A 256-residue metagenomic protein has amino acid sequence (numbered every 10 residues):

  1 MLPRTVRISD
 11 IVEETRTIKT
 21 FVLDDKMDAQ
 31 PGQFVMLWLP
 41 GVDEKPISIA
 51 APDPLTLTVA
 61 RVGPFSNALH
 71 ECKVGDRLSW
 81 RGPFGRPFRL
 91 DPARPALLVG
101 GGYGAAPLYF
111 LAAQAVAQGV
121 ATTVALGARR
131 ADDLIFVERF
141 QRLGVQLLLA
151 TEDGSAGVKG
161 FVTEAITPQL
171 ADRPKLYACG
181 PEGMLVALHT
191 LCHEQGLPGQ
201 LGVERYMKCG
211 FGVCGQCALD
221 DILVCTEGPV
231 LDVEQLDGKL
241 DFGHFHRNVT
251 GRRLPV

Functional and structural regions predicted by a protein language model:
M1-D76: Ferredoxin-reductase
P40-E44, G82-P87, H244: Short, charged beta-turn/beta-strand-edge "cap" motif at the junction between a beta-strand and an adjacent loop
P64-K208: FNR/FR-type flavoprotein reductase catalytic core
P107, E182-G183, E204-L231: Local cysteine-cluster metal-coordination motifs and their immediate loop/turn environment, predominantly Fe-S cluster
D220-V256: Short Fe-S-cluster ligation motifs
